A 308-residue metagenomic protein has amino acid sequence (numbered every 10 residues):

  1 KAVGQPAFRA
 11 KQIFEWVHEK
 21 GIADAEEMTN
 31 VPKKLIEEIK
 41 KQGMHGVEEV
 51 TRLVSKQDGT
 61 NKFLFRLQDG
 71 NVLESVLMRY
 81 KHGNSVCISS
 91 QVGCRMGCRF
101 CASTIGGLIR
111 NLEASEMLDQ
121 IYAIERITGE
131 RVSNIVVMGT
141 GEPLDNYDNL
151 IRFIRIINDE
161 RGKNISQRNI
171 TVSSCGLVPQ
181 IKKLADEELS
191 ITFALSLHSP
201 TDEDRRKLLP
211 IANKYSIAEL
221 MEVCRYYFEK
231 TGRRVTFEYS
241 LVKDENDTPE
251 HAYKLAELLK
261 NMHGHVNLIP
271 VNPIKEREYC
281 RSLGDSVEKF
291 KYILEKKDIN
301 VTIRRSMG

Functional and structural regions predicted by a protein language model:
K1-L73, R225-R234, Y239-G308: Auxiliary Fe-S-binding modules of radical SAM enzymes
S55, S89-S90, S103, S173 (+1 more regions): Short linear Ser/Thr-Pro motifs
N61, L73, N84-I88, M96 (+1 more regions): Generic beta-strand structural signal
L67, M78-R79: Phospho-regulated, low-complexity intrinsically disordered regions of nuclear gene-regulatory and chromatin-associated
L77-M78, N149: Residue-level structural signal for beta-strand termini and adjacent loop
R79-E116: Canonical Radical SAM [4Fe-4S] cluster-binding loop centered on the CxxxCxxC motif and its immediate flanking residues
T104-N134: Conserved alpha-helical substructure of the radical SAM core
E125-N134, G139-K297: Conserved AdoMet/S-adenosylmethionine-binding subsite of the radical SAM
